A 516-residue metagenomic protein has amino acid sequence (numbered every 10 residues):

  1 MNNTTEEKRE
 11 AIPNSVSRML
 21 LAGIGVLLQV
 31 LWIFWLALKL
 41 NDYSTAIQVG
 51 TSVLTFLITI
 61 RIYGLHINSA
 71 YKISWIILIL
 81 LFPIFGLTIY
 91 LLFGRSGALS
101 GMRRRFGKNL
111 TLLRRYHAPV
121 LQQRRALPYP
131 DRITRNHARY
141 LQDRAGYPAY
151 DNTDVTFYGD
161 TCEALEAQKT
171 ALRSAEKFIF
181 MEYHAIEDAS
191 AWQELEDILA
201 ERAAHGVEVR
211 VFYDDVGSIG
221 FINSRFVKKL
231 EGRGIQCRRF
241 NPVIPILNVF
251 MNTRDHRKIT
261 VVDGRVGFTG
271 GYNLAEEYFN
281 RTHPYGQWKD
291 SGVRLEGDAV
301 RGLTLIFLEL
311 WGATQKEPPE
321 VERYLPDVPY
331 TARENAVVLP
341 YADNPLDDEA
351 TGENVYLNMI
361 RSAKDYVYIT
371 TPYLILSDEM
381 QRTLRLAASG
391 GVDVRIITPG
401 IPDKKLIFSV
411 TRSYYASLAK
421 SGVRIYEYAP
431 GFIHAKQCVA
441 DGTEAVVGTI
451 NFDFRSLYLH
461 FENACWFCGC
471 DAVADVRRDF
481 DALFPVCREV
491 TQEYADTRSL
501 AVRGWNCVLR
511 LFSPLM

Functional and structural regions predicted by a protein language model:
M1-N354, N358, S362, P402 (+6 more regions): N-terminal localization/anchoring segments of enzymes in phospholipid and broader phosphate metabolism
H184, P372-Y373, I407: Glycine- and other small-residue-rich loops at beta-strand/loop junctions that grip anionic moieties
A363, Y373-V394, P399, K404: Helical hairpin unit composed of two closely spaced alpha helices linked by a short loop
R382, F408-R412: Short glycine/threonine-rich loop-to-helix capping motif typified by GTGT followed within a few residues by an Asp-Pro
I425-A429: Active-site donor-binding acidic/aromatic loop of nucleotide-activated sugar and phosphosugar transferases involved
K436: Catalytic-core elements of nucleic-acid end-processing and repair enzymes
